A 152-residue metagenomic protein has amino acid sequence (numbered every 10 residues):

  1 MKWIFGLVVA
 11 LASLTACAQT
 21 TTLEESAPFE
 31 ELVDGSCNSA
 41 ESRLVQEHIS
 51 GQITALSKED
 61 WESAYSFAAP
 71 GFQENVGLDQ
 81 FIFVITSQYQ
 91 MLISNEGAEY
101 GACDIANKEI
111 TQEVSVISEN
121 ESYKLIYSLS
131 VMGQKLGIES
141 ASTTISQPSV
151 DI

Functional and structural regions predicted by a protein language model:
M1-I4, A18: Positively charged n-region of N-terminal signal peptides that target proteins for export
L14-A16: C-terminal motif of bacterial Sec signal peptides marking the signal peptidase cleavage site
A18-K58: Short, low-complexity N-terminal intrinsically disordered segments enriched in polar/charged residues
L56-G71: Short, well-ordered alpha-helical segments enriched in acidic and aromatic residues
P70-Q80: Mid-length scaffold segments of soluble, non-membrane domains
F83-V131: Surface-exposed, charged secondary-structure patches
S122-I152: Short beta-strand edge/turn micro-motifs at domain boundaries
